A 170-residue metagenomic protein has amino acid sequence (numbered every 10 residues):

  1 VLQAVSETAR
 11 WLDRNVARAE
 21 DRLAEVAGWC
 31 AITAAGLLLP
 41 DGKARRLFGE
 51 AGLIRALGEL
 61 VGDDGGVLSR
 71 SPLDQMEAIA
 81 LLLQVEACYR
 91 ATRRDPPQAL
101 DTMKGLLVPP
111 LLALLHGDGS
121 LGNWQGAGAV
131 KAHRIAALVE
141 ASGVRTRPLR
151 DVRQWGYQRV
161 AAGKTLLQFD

Functional and structural regions predicted by a protein language model:
V1-K104: Aromatic-lined, polymer-binding surfaces characteristic of secreted/periplasmic polysaccharide-degrading enzymes
G66-D170: Carbohydrate-active enzyme catalytic cores, enriched for enzymes that act on polyanionic acidic polysaccharides
